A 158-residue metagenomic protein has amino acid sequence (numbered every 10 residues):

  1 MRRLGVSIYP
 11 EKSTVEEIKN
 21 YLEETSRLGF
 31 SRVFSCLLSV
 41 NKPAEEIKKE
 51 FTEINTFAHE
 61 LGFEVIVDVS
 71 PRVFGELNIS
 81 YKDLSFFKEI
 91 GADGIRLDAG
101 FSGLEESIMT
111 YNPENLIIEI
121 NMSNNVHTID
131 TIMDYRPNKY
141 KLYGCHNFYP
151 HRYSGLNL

Functional and structural regions predicted by a protein language model:
M1-K19, D68-I79: Active-site mouth loops of central-metabolism enzymes
M1-L4, G29-S31, F57-V65, G91-D93 (+2 more regions): Short, well-ordered coil/turn segments that N-cap beta-strands
K12-S13, V40-A44, P71-L77, G103 (+2 more regions): Short, small-residue-enriched loops and turns at beta-alpha junctions that line or gate enzyme active sites
S13-S26, E76-F86, N125-I132: Short, acidic/polar
R27, S31-E53: Glycine-rich, proline-tolerant flexible connector loops at the mouths of alpha/beta enzymes
V33-F34, I95-R96, K141-G144: Conserved beta-strand positions in the central sheet of alpha/beta enzyme cores
A44-S70, I108-M122, L158: Alpha-helix-loop-beta-strand connector modules within alpha/beta enzyme cores
F101, E105-I108, E114-L158: Catalytic alpha/beta core domains of metabolic enzymes, predominantly
